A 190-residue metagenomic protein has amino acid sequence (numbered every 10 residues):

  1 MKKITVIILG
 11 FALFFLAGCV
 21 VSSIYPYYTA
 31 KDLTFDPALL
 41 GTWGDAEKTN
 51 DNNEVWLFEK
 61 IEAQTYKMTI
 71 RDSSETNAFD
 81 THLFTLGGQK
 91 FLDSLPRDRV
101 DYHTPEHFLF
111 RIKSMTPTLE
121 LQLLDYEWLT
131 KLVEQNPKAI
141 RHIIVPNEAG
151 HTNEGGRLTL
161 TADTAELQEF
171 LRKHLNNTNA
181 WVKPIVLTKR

Functional and structural regions predicted by a protein language model:
M1-I4: Positively charged n-region of N-terminal signal peptides that target proteins for export
F11-A12: Repetitive helical segments and hydrophobic/amphipathic motifs
F15-G18: C-terminal motif of bacterial Sec signal peptides marking the signal peptidase cleavage site
V20-P37, K48-N53, I61-R190: Calycin-type beta-barrel ligand-binding domains and close structural analogs
